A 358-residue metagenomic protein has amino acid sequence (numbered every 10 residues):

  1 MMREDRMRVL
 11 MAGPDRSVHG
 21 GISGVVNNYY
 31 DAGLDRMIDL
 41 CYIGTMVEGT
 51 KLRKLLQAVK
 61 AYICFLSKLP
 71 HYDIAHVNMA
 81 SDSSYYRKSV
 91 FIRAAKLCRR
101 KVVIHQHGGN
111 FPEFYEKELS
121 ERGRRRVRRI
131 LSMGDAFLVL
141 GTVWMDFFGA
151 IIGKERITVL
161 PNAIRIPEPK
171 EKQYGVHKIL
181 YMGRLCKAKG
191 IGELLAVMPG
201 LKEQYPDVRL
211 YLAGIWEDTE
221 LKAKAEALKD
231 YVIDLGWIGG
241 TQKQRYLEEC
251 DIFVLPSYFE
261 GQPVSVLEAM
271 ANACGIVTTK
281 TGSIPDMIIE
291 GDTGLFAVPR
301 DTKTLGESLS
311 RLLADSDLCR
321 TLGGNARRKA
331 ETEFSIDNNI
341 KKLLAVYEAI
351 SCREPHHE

Functional and structural regions predicted by a protein language model:
L10, E171-K189, L194-G200, Y211-A213: Conserved donor-binding/catalytic core segment of Leloir-type glycosyltransferases
G44-V47, M182, L195, R209-K222 (+1 more regions): Glycosyltransferase donor-sugar binding loop
R126-E168: Donor nucleotide-sugar binding/catalytic pocket of nucleotide-sugar-dependent glycosyltransferases
K222-I238: Nucleotide-activated donor-binding/catalytic signature segment of Leloir-type glycosyltransferases, i.e., the conserved
W237-I238, R245-C250: Short alpha-helical donor nucleotide-sugar binding micro-motif in glycosyltransferases
Y258: Aromatic "clamp/platform" in nucleotide-sugar-dependent glycosyltransferases that forms part of the donor/acceptor
G275-T278: Short hydrophobic beta-strand element within catalytic cores of glycosyltransferases and related nucleotide-activated
E290-G291, L295-T302, R311-S316: Conserved acidic donor-binding segment of nucleotide-sugar-dependent glycosyltransferases
